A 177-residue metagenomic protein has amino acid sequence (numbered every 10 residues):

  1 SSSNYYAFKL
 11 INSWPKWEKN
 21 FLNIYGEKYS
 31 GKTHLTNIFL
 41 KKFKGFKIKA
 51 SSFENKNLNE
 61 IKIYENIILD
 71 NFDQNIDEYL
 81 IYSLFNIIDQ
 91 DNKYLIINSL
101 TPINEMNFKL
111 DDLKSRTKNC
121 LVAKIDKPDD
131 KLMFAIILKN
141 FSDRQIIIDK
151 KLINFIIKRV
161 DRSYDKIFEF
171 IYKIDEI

Functional and structural regions predicted by a protein language model:
S1-Y6: Dynamic helix-loop-helix/coil hinge segments at AAA+ ATPase domain boundaries and subdomain interfaces
N12-K19: Phosphate-binding P-loop
K19-L35: Walker A/P-loop nucleotide-binding motif
E60-L80, L84, D91-L100: Conserved P-loop NTPase "ATPase switch" module shared by AAA+ and STAND
I103-K118: Short regulatory helix/loop adjacent to the ATP-binding pocket of P-loop NTPases
E105, C120-L132: Conserved AAA+ ATPase "SRH/arginine-finger" region at the nucleotide-binding site
I147-R159: Short conserved motifs of the RecA-like P-loop NTPase core
V160-Y172: The conserved phosphate-sensing helix
